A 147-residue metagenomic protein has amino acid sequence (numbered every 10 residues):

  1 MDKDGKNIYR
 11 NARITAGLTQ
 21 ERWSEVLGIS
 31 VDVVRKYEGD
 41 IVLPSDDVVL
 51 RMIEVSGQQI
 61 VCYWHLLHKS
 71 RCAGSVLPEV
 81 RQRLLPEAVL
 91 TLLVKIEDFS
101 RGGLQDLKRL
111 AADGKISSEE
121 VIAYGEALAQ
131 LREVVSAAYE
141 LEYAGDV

Functional and structural regions predicted by a protein language model:
M1-T15: A short, Lys/Arg-rich alpha-helix, primarily the initiator
N7, G17-L18, P44-D47: Residue-level signal for the short linker/turn that defines the boundary of a DNA-recognition helix
I14-K36: Short alpha-helical DNA-recognition segment
D47-H65: DNA major-groove recognition helix of helix-turn-helix/homeodomain DNA-binding modules
Y63-K95: Short, charged recognition helix plus adjacent turn of helix-turn-helix-like nucleic-acid-binding domains
V80-L85, R101-A123: Acidic, glycine-anchored loop motifs typical of Ca2+
L90-R101, G125-Y139: Generic structural signal for well-ordered, non-transmembrane alpha-helical segments in soluble/cytosolic regions
